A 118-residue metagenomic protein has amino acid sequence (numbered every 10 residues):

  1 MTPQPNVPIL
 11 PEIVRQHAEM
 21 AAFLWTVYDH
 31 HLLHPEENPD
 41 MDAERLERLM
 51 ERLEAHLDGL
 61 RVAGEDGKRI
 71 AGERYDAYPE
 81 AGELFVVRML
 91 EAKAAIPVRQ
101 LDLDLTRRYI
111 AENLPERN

Functional and structural regions predicted by a protein language model:
M1-R117: N-terminal alpha-helical scaffold/docking segments in eukaryotic complex subunits
